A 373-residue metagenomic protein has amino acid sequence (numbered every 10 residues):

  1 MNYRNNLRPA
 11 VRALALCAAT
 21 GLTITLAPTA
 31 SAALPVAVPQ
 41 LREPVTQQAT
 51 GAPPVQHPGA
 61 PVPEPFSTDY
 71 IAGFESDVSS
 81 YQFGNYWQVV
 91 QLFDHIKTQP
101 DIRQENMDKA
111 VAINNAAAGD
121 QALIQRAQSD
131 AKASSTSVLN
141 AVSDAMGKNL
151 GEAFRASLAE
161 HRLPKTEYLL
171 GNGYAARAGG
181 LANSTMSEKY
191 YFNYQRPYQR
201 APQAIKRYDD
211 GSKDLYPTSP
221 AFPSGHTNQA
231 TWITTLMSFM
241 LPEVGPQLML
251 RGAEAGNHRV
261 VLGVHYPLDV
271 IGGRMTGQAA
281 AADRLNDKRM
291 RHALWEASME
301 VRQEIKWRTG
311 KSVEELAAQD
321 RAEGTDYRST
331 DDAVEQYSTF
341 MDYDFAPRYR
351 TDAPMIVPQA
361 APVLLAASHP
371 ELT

Functional and structural regions predicted by a protein language model:
N2-L34: Secretory targeting and sorting signals
Y3-L7, H95, R321: Short linear motifs in intrinsically disordered/low-complexity regions
L34-V261, E296-K306, E323-T373: Hydrophobic alpha-helical bundle signature of multipass membrane enzymes
H226-A230, V261-M290: Alpha-helical transmembrane segments that form the membrane-embedded catalytic/substrate-binding core of multi-pass
R274, A281, L285-D320: C-terminal subdomain of the subtilisin-like protease fold in secreted/lumenal serine endopeptidases
